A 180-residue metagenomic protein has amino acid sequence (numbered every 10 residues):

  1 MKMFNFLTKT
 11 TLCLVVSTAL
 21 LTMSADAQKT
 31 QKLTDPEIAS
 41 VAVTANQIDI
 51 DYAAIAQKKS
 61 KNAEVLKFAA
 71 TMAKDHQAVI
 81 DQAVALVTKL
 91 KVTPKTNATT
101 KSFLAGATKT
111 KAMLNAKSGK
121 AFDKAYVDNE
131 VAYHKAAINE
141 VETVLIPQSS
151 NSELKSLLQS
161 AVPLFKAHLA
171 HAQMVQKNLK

Functional and structural regions predicted by a protein language model:
K2-L14, A19-K180: His/Met- and acidic-residue-enriched segments that coordinate or traffic transition-metal cofactors and support
